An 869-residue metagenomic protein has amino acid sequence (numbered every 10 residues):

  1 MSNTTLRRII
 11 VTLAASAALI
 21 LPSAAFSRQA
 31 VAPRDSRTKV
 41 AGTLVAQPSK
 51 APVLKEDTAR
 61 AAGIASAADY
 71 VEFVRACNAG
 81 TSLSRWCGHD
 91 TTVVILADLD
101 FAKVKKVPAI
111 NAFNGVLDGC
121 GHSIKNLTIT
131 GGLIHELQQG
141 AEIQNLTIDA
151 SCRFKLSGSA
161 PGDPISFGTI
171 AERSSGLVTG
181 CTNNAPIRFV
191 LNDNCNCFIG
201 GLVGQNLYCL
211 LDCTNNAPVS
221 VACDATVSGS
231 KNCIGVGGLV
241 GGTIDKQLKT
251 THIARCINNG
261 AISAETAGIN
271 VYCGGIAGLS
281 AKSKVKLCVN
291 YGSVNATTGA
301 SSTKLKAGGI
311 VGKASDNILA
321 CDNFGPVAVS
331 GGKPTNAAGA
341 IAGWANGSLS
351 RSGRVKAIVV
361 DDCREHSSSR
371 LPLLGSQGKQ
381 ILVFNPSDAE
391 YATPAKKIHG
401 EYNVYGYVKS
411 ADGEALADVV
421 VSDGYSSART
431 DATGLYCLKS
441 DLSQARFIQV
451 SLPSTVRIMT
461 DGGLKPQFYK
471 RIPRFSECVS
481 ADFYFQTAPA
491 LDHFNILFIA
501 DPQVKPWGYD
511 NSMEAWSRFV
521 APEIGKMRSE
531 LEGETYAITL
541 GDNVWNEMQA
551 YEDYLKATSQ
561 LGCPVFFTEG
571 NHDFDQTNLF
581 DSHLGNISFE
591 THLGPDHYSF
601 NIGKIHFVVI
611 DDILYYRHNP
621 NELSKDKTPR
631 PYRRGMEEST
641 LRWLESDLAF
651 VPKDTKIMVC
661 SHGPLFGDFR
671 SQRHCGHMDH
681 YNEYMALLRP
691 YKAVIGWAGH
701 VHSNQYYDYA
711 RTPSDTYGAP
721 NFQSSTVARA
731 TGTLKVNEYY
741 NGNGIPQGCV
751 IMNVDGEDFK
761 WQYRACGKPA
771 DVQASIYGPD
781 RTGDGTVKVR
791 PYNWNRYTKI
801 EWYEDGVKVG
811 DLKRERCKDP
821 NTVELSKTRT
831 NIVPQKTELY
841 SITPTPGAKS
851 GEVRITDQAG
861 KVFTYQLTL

Functional and structural regions predicted by a protein language model:
D35-A395: Surface-exposed repetitive/solenoidal architectures
K396-A417, L442: Structural motif
H399-N403, S410, S454-E552: N-terminal active-site segment of His-dependent metallophosphoesterases
G406, T430-Q444, F483, K836-Y840: Glycine-centered loop-to-beta-strand initiation motif
S422-D441, K813-D819: Short, acidic Ser/Thr/Gly-rich low-complexity loop/linker segments typical of extracellular and cell-surface proteins
L435, K818-T843: Aromatic sugar-binding surface patches on proteins that engage polysaccharides or sugar-phosphate polymers
P453-G462, P466-R474, M548-V651, C675-I695 (+2 more regions): Extended active-site neighborhood of metal-dependent phosphoesterases/phosphodiesterases
A710-N793, K799-E801, S841-P846, G851-L869: Binuclear metal-dependent phosphoesterase catalytic core
